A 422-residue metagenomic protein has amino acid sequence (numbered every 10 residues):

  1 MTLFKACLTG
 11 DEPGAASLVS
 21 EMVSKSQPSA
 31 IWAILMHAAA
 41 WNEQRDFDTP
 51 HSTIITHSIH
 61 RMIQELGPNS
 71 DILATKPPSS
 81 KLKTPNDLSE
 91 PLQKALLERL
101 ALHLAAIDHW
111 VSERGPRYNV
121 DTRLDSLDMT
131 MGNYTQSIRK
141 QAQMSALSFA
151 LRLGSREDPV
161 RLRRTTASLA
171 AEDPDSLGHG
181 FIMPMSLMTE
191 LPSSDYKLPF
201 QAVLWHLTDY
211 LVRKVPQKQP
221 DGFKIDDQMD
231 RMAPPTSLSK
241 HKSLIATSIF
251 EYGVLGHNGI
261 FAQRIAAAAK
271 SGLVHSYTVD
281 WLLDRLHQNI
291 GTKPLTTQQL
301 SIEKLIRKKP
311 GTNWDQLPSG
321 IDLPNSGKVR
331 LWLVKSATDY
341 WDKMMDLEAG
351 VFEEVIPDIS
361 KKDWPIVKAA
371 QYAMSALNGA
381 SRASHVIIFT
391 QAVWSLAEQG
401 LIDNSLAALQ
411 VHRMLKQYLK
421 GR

Functional and structural regions predicted by a protein language model:
M1-R422: Mature, well-folded catalytic/scaffold domains that follow N-terminal targeting or propeptide regions
